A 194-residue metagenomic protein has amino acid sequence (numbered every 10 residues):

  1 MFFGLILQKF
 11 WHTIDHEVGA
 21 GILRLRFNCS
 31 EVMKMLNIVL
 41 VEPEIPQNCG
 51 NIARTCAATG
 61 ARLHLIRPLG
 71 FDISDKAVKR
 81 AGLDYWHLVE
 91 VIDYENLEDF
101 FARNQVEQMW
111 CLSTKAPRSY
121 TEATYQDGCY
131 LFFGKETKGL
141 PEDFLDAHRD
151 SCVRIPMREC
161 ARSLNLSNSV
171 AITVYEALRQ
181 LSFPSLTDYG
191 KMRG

Functional and structural regions predicted by a protein language model:
Q8-G19, L23-G194: Post-transcriptional modification and biogenesis factors for structured RNAs of the translation apparatus
